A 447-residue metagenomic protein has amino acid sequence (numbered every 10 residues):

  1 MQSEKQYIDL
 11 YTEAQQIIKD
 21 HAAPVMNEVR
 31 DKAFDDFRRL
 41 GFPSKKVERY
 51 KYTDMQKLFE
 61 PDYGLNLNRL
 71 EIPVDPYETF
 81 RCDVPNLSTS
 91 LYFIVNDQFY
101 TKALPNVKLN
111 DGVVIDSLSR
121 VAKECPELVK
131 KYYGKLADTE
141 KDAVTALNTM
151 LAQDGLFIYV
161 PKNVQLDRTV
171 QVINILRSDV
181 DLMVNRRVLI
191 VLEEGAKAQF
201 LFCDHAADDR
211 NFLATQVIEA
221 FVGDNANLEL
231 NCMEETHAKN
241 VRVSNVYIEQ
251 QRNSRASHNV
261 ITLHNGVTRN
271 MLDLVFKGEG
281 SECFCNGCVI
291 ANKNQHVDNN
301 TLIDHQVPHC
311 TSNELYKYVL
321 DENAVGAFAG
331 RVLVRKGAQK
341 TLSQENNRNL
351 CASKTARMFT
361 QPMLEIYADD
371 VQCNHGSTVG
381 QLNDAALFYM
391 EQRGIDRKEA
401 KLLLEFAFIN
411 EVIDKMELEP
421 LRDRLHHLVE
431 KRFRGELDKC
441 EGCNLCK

Functional and structural regions predicted by a protein language model:
M1-A146, L315, D321: N-terminal amphipathic, basic helical "cap/leader" segment at the start of enzyme domains
D111-I115, E124-I395, I409, I413-K447: Conserved beta-strand/loop scaffold segments within soluble protein domains that form the structured core and edges
